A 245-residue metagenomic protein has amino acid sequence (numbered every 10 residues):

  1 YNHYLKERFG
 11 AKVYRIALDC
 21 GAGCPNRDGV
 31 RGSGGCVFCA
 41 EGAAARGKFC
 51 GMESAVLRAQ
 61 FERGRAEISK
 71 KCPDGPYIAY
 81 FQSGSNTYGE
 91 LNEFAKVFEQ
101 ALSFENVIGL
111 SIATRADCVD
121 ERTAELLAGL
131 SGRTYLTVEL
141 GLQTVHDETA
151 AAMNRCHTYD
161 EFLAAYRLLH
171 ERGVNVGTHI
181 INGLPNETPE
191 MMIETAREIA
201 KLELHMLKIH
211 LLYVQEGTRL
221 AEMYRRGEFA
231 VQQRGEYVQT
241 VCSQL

Functional and structural regions predicted by a protein language model:
Y1-F9: A broadly conserved sequence feature marking short terminus-proximal activation segments in nucleic acid-centric
R8-V56: Canonical Radical SAM [4Fe-4S] cluster-binding loop centered on the CxxxCxxC motif and its immediate flanking residues
G42-G64, I68-L91, N106-V119, Y135-E161 (+1 more regions): Core AdoMet radical
V56, G89, E93, M153-E161 (+2 more regions): Alpha-helix N-cap and loop-to-helix initiation/capping positions
G64-I68, V119-R133, A164, I193-E203: Short amphipathic alpha-helices and their capping/turn segments at secondary-structure boundaries
I68-C72, V97-E105, E125-Y135, R167-E171: Acidic (Asp/Glu)-rich catalytic clusters
D160-R219, G235-L245: Conserved C-terminal portion of the radical SAM core fold that forms the substrate/S-adenosylmethionine-binding
